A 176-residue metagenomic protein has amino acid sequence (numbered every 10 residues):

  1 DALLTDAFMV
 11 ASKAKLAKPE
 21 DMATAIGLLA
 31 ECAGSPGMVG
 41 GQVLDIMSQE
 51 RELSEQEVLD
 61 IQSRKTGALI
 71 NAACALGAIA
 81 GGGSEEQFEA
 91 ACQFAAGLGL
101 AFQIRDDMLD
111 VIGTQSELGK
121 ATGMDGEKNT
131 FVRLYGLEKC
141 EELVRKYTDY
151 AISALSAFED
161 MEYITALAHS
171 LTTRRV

Functional and structural regions predicted by a protein language model:
D1-V176: All-alpha prenyltransferase/terpene-synthase fold signal
